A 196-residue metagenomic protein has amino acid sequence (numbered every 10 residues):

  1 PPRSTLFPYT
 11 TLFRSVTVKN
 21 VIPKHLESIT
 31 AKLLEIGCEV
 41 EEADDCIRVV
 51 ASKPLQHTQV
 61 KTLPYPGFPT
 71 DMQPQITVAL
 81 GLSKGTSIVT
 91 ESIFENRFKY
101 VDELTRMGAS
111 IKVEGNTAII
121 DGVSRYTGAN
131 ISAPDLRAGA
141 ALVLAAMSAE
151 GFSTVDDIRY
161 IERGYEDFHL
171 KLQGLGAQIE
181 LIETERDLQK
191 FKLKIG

Functional and structural regions predicted by a protein language model:
P1-L12: Short, small-residue-biased leader/transition segments that mark boundaries at the very start of proteins
T10-G196: Short, structured segments at the rim of ligand-binding sites
